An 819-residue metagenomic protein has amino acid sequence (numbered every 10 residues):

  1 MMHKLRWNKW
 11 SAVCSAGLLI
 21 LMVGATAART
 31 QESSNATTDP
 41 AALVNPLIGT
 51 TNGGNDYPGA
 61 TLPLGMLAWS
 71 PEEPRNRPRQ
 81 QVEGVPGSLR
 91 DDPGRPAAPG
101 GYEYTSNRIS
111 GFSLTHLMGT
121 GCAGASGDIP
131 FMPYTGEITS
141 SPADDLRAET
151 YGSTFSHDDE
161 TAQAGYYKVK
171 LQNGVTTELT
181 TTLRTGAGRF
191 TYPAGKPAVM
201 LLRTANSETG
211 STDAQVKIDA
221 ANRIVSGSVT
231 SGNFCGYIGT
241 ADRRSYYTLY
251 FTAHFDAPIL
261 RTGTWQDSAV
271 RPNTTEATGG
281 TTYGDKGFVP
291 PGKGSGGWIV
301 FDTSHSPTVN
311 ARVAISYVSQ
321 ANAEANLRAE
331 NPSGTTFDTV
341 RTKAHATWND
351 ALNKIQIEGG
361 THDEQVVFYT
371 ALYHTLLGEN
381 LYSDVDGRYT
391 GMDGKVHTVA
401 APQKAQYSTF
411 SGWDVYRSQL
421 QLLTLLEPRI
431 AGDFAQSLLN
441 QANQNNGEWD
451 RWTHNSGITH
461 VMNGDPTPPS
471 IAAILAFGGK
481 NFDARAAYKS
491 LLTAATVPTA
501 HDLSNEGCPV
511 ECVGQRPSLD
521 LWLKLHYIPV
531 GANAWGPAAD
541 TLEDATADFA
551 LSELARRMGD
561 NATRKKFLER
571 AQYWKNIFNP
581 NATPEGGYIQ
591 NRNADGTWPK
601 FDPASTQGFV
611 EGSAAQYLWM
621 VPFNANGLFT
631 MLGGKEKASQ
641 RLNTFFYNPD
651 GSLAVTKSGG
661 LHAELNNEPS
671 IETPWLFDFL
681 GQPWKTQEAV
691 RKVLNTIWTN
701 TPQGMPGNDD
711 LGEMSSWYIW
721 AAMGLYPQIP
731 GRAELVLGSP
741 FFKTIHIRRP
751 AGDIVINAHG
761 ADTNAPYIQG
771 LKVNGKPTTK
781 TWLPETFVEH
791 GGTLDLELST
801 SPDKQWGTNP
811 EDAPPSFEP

Functional and structural regions predicted by a protein language model:
M2-S15: Bacterial N-terminal signal peptides that target proteins for export
V13-V23: Bacterial N-terminal signal peptides
T26-R29: Sec/Tat signal peptide C-region and signal peptidase I cleavage site
Q31-L420, T424-P469, L475-L542, S552-N576 (+10 more regions): Accessory carbohydrate-recognition regions in carbohydrate-active enzymes
A547: ATP-dependent phospho-/nucleotidyl transfer catalytic cores
Y767: Extracellular attachment/recognition segments
